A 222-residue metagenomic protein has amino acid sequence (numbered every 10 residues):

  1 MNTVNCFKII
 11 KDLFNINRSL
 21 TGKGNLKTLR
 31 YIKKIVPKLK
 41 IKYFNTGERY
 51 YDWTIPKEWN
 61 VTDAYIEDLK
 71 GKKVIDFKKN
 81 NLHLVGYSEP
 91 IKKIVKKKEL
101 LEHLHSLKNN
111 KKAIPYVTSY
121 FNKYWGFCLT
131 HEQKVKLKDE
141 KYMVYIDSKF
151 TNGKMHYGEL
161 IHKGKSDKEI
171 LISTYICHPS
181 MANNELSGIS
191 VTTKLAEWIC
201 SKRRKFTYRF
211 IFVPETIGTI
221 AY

Functional and structural regions predicted by a protein language model:
M1-Y222: N-terminal hydrophobic/helix-forming segments and targeting peptides
